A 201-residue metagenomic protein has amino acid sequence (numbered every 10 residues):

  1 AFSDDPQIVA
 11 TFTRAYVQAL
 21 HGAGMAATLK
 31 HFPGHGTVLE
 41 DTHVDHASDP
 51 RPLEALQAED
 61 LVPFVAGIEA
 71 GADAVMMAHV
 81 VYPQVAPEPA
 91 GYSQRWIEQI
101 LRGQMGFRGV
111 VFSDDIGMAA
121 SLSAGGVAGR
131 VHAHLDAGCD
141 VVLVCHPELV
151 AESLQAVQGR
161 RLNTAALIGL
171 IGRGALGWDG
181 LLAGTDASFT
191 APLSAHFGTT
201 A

Functional and structural regions predicted by a protein language model:
F2-D5: Second-shell loop/turn segments in exported
Q7-A175, D179-G180, G184-A191: Second-shell residues forming the walls of enzyme active-site clefts
A191-A201: Charge-patterned, long linear interaction tracts outside catalytic cores
